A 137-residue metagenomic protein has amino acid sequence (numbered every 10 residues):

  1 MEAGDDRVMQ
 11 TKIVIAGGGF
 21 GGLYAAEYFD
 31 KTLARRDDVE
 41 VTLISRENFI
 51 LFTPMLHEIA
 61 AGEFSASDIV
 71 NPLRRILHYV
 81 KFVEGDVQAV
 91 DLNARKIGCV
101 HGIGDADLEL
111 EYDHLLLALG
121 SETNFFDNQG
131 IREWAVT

Functional and structural regions predicted by a protein language model:
E2-D86, G130-I131: Beta1-alpha1 glycine-rich phosphate/pyrophosphate-binding loop at the start of Rossmann-like nucleotide-binding domains
E2-Q10, K81-T137: FAD-binding core/adjacent interface of flavoenzyme oxidoreductases
